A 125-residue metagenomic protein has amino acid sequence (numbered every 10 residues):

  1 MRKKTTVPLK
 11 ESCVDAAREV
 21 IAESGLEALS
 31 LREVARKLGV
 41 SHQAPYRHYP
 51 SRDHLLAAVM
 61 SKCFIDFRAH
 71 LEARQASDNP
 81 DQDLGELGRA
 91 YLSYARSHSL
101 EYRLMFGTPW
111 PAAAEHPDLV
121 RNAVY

Functional and structural regions predicted by a protein language model:
M1-P8, E19: N-terminal intrinsically disordered/low-complexity leader segments
S12, A16, V20-H54, A58: Helix-turn-helix
A16-S24, D66-S77: Solvent-exposed, amphipathic alpha-helical segments
I21, L55-C63, L71, M105: Alpha-helical DNA-contacting segments of helix-turn-helix folds
R52, V59, C63, F67 (+4 more regions): Hydrophobic/aromatic residues within well-ordered alpha-helical segments
A58, E72-E101: Hydrophobic alpha-helical connector segments
R96-A114: Amphipathic alpha-helical segments used for helix-helix packing
A112-Y125: Amphipathic alpha-helical packing segments from all-alpha helical-bundle domains
